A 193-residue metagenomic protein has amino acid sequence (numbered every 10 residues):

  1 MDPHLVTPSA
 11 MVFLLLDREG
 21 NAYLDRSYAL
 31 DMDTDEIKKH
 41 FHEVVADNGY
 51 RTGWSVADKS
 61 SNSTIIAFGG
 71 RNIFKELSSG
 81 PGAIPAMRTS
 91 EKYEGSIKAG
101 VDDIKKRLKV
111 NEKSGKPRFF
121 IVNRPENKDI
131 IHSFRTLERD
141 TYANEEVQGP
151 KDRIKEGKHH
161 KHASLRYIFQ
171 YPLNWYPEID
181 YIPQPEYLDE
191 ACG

Functional and structural regions predicted by a protein language model:
M1-Y28: Conserved helicase/translocase motor-coupling segment
S9, I65, Q170: Active-site-proximal flexible loops/turns
R18-R153, W175-Y176, E190-G193: Mg2+-dependent endonuclease catalytic cores in nucleic-acid-processing enzymes, primarily RNase H-like
H160: Histidine-centered active-site/metal-ligand motif
F169-G193: Acidic two-metal-ion nuclease catalytic site recognized across multiple nuclease folds, prominently DnaQ/RNase D-T
